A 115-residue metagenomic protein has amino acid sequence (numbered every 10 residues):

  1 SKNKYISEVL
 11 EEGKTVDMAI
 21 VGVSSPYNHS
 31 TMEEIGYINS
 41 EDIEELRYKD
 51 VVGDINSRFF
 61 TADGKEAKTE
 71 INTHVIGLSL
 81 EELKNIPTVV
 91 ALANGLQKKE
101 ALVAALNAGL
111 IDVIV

Functional and structural regions predicted by a protein language model:
S1-V115: Conserved phosphate- and dinucleotide-binding cores of soluble alpha/beta proteins, encompassing both enzyme active
